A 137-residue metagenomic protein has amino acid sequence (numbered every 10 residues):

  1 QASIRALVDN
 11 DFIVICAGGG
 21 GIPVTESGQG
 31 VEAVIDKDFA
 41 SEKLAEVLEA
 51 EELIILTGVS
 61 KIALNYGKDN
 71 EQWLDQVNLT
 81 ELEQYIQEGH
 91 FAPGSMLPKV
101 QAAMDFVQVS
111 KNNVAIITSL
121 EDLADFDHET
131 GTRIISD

Functional and structural regions predicted by a protein language model:
Q1-D137: C-terminal catalytic "cap/lid" subdomain
